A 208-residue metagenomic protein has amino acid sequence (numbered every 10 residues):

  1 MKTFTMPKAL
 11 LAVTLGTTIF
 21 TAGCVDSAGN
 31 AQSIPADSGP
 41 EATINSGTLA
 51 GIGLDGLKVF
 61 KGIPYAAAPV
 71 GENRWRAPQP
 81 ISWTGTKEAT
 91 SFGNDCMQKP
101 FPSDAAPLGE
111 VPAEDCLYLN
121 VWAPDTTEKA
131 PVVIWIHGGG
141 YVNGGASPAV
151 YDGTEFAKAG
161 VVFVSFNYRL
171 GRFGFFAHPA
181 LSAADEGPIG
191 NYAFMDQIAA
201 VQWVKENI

Functional and structural regions predicted by a protein language model:
K2-L11: Bacterial N-terminal signal peptides that target proteins for export
P7-K8, G16, F156, A193: A composition-driven signal for long, intrinsically disordered, charge-rich low-complexity tracts
A12-A22: Bacterial N-terminal signal peptides
G23-N191: Non-catalytic accessory segments of hydrolases
C116, E186-I208: Alpha/beta-hydrolase active-site loop
